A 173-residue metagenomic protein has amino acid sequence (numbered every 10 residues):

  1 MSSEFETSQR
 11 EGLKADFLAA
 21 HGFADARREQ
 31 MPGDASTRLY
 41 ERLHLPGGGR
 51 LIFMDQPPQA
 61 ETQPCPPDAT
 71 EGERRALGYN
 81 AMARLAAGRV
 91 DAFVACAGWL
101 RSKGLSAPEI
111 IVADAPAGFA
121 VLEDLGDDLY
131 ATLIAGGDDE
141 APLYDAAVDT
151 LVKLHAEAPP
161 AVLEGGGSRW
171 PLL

Functional and structural regions predicted by a protein language model:
S2-E29: Juxta-kinase regulatory segment immediately upstream of eukaryotic protein kinase catalytic domains
F5, Q9, S168-L173: Active-site catalytic-loop/activation-segment of kinase and kinase-like phosphoryl-transfer enzymes
S8, D34, A87-D91: Conserved phosphate-coordination/catalytic loops
E11, R27, R38, S102 (+1 more regions): Localized chelating/binding microdomains that coordinate divalent metal ions or stabilize phosphate-bearing
L13, F23, A35, A92-A95 (+1 more regions): Short, conserved clusters of charged catalytic residues that mark active-site and nucleotide-handling motifs
F23-P46: ATP-binding glycine-rich phosphate-binding loop
H44-L172: ATP-binding pocket architecture of kinase catalytic cores
